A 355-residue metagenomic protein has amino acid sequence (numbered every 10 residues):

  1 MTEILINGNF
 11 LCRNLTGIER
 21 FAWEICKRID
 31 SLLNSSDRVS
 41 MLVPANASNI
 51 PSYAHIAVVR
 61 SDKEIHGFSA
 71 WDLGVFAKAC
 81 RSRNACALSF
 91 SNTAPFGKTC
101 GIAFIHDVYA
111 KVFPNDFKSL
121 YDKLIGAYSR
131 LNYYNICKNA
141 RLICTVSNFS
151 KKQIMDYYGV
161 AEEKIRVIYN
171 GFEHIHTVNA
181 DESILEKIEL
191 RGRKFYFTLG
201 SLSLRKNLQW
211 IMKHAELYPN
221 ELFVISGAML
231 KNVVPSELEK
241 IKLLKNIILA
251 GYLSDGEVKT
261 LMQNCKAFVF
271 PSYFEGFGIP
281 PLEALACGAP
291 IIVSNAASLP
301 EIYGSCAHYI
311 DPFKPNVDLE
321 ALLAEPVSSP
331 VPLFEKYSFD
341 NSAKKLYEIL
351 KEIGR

Functional and structural regions predicted by a protein language model:
M1-R355: Carbohydrate transferase catalytic cores enriched for Leloir-type hexosyltransferases
